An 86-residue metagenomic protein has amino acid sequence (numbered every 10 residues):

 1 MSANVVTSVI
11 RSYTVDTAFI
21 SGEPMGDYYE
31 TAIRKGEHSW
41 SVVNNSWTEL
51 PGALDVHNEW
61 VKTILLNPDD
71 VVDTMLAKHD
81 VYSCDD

Functional and structural regions predicted by a protein language model:
M1-A32: Short N-terminal "domain-start" leader segments that mark the transition from disordered tails or signal peptides into
M1-S2, H79-D86: Short intrinsically disordered terminal tails
S2-V6, H38-S39, A77: Generic short amphipathic/hydrophobic targeting helices enriched at N-termini, encompassing Sec-type signal peptides
V9-T14, S46, L76, D85: N-terminal regions of proteins, emphasizing targeting and processing segments when present
A18, Y29-A32, S39, V71-M75 (+1 more regions): Intrinsically disordered, low-complexity regions of eukaryotic proteins
K35-T63: A short, exposed loop/beta-hairpin motif centered on an aromatic-Gly-Thr core
N58-M75, C84: Short arginine-rich
